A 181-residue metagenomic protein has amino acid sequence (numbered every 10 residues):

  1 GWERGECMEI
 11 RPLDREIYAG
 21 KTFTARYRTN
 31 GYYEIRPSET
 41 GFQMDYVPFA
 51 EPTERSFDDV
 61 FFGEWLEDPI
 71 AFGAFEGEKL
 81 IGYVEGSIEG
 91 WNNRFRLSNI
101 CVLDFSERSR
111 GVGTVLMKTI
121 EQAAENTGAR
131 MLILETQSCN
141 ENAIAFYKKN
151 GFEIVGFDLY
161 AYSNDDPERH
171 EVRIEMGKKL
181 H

Functional and structural regions predicted by a protein language model:
C7-E9: Extreme N-terminal starter segment of soluble prokaryotic enzymes
R11-T29, A129-I144: Generic detector of contiguous secondary-structure segments
D14-Y18, T22-N99, L103-S106, M117-T119 (+3 more regions): Acetyl-CoA-dependent GNAT
P37-E39, V115, S138, D165: Residue-level signal for alpha-helical context at structural boundaries
K79, L103-K118, Q122-T127, S138-A145 (+1 more regions): Conserved glycine-rich acetyl-CoA-binding loop
R130, Q137-I144, N150-E153, F157-H181: C-terminal "cap" of GNAT-fold acetyltransferases
